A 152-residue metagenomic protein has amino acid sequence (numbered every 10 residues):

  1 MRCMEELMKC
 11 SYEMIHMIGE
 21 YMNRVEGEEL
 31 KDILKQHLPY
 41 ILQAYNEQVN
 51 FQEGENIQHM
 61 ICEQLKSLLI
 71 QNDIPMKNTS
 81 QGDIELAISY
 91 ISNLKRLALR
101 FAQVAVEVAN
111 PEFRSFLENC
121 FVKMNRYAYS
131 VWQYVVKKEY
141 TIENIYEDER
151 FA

Functional and structural regions predicted by a protein language model:
M1-E6, E28-N46, D83-L86, P111-N125: Alpha-helical scaffold segments that form or flank carboxylate-/histidine-based iron centers
C3-M22, I70-N119: Acidic/histidine-rich alpha-helical segments that form the ligand environment of transition-metal centers
E28-L65, Y127-K138: Conserved alpha-helical segments that form or flank metal/cofactor-binding pockets of metalloenzymes
N50-S92, R96, E143-A152: Carboxylate-rich helix-loop segments that flank metal/cofactor sites and access channels in metalloenzymes
N93-A152: Preference for long, well-ordered alpha-helical segments
